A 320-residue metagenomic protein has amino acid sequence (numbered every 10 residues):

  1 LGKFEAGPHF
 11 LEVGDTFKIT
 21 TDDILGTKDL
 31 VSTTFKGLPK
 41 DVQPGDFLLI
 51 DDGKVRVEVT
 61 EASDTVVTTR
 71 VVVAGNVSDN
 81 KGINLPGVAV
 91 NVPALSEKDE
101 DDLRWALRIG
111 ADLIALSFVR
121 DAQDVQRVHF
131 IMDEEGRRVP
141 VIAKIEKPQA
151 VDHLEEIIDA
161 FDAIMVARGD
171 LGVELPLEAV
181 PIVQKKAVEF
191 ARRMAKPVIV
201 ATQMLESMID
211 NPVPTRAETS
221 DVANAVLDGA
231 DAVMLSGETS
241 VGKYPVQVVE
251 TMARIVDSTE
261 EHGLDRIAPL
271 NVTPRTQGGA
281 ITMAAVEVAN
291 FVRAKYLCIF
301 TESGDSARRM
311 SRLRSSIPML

Functional and structural regions predicted by a protein language model:
L1-L320: Non-catalytic helical/linker scaffolds that mediate oligomerization, partner binding, and domain coupling around large
